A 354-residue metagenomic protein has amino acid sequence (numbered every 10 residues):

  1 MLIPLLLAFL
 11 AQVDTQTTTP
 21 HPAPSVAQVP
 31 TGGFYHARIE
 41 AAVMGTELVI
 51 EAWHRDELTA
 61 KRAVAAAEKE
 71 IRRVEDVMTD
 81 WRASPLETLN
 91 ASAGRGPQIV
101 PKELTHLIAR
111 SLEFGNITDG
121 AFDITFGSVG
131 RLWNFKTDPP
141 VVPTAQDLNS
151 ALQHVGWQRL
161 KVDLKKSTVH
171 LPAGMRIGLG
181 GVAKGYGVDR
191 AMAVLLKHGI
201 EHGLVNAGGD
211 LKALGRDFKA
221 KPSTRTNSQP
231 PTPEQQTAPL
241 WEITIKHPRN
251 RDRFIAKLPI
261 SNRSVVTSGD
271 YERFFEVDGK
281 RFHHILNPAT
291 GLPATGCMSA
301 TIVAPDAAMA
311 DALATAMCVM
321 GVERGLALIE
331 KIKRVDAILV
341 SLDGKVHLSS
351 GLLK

Functional and structural regions predicted by a protein language model:
L2-K354: Mature catalytic core of soluble alpha/beta enzymes
